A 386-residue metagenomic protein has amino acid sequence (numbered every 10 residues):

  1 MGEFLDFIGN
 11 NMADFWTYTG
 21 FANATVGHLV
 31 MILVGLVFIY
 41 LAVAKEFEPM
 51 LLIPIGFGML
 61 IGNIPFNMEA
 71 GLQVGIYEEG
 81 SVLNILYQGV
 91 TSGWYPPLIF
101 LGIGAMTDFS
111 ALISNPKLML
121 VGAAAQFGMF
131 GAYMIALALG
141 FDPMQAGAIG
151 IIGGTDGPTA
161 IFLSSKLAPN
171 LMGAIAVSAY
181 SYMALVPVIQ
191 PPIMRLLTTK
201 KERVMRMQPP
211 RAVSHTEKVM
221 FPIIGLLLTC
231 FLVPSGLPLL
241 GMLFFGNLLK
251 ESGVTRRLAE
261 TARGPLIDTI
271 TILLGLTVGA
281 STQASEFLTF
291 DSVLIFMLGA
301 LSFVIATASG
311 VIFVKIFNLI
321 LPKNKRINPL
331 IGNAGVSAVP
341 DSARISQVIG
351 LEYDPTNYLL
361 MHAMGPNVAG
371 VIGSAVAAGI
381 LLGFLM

Functional and structural regions predicted by a protein language model:
M1-E78: N-terminal alpha-helical transmembrane segments of multi-pass membrane transport and channel/translocase proteins
G20-M31, N84-I99, Q145-G153, Y180 (+3 more regions): Structural signature of hydrophobic alpha-helical transmembrane segments
V43-L52, G71, I85-L86, M106-V121 (+4 more regions): Interfacial helix-loop-helix linkers and transmembrane-helix boundary segments in multi-pass membrane proteins
Q88, S92-G93, F100-M106, V121-G131 (+4 more regions): Alpha-helical membrane segments and immediately flanking helix-loop junctions that form or couple to the substrate/ion
A111-Y133, S285-V311, A363-N367: Entry/N-cap segments of selected transmembrane alpha helices and their immediately preceding amphipathic helices
N170-V188, F296-A306, L330-A334: Alpha-helical transmembrane segments
S181-V254: Membrane-embedded hairpin module used as a gating/binding unit in multi-pass transport and secretion proteins
L226-V314: Transmembrane helical segments that form the transport core of multi-pass membrane transport proteins
